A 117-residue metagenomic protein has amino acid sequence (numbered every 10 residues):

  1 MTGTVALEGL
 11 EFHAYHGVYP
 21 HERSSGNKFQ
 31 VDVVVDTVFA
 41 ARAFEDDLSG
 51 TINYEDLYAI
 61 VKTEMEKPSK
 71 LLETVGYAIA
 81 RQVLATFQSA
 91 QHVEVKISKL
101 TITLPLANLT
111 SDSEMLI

Functional and structural regions predicted by a protein language model:
M1-I117: N-terminal, polar/charged subdomain of small-to-medium soluble alpha/beta proteins
